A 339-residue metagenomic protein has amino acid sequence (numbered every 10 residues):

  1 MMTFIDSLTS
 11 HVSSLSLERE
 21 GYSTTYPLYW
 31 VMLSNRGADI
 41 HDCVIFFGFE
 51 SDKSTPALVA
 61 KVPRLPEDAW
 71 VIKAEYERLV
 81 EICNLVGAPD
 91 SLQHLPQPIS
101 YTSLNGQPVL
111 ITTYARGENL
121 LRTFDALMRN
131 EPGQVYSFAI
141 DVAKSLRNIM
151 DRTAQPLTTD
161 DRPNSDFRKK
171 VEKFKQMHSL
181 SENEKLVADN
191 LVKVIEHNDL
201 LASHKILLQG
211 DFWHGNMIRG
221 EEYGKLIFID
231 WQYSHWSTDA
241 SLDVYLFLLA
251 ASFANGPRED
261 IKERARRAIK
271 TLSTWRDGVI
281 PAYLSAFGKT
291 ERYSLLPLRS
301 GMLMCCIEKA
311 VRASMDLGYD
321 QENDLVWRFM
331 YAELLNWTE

Functional and structural regions predicted by a protein language model:
S13-Y29, Q155-Q209, G220: An alpha-helical support segment within catalytic cores of ATP-dependent transferases
G21-D52: ATP-binding glycine-rich phosphate-binding loop
V44-E75: ATP-binding glycine-rich loop module of kinase domains
E81-P89, E118-D160, L191, H197-D199: Conserved kinase catalytic-core helix
L95-P108: Short beta-strand micro-motifs within the conserved protein kinase catalytic domain, predominantly in the N-lobe
Q107-N119: Conserved short submotifs of the Hanks-type protein kinase catalytic core that shape the nucleotide-binding pocket
G215-F247: Catalytic activation segment of kinase domains across protein kinase-like and atypical kinase folds
L242-F287, L303-Y319: Active-site activation/catalytic loop segments of kinase-like enzymes and analogous catalytic loops in related
